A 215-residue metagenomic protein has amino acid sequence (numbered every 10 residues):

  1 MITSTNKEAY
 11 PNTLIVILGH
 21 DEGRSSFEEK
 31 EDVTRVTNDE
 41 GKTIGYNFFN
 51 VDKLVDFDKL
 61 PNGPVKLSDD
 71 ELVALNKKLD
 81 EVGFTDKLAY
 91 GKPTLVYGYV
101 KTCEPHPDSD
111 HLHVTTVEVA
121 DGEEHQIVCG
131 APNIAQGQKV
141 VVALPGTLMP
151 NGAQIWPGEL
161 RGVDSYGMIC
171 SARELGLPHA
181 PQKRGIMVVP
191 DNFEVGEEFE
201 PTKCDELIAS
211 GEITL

Functional and structural regions predicted by a protein language model:
M1-L215: Phosphate-backbone binding interfaces of nucleic-acid-interacting proteins
